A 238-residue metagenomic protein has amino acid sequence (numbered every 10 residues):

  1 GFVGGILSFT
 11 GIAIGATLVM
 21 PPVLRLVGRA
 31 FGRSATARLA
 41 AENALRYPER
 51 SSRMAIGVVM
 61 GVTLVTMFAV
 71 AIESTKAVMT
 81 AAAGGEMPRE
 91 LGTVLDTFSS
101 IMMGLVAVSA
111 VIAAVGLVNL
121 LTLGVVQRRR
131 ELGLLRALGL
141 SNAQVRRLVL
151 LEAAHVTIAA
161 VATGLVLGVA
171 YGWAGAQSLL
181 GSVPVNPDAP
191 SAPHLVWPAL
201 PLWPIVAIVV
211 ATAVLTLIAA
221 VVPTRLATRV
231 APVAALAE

Functional and structural regions predicted by a protein language model:
G1-E73: Alpha-helical transmembrane segments, especially those used as permease/efflux helices and single-pass anchors
F2-G4, A71-V106: Peri-transmembrane interface segments
F2-V3, L7, M102, L202-V210: Hydrophobic alpha-helical transmembrane segments
F68-V70, L105-L132, L148, P223-T224: A hydrophobic alpha-helix feature that marks transmembrane segments and, especially, their cytosolic C-terminal ends
A71-T80, L165-V210, V221-V233: Short helix-loop junctions at transmembrane helix boundaries
G139, A160, G164-G168: A short glycine-centered flexible hinge/capping loop motif at secondary-structure junctions
V149-T163: Selective transmembrane-helix segments that form parts of the transport pathway or gating/packing helices in multipass
